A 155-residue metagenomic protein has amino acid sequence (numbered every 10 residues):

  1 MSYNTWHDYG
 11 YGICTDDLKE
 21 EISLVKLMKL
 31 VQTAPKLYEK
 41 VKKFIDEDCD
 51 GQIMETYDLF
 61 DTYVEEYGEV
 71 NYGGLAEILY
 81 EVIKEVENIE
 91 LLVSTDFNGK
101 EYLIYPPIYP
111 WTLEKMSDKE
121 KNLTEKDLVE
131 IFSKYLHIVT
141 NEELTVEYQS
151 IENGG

Functional and structural regions predicted by a protein language model:
M1-V139, G155: Acidic (Asp/Glu-rich) sequence patches and key acidic residues that form negatively charged surfaces used
N141-G155: C-terminal or internal capping secondary-structure element at the end of a domain, subdomain, or sheet
